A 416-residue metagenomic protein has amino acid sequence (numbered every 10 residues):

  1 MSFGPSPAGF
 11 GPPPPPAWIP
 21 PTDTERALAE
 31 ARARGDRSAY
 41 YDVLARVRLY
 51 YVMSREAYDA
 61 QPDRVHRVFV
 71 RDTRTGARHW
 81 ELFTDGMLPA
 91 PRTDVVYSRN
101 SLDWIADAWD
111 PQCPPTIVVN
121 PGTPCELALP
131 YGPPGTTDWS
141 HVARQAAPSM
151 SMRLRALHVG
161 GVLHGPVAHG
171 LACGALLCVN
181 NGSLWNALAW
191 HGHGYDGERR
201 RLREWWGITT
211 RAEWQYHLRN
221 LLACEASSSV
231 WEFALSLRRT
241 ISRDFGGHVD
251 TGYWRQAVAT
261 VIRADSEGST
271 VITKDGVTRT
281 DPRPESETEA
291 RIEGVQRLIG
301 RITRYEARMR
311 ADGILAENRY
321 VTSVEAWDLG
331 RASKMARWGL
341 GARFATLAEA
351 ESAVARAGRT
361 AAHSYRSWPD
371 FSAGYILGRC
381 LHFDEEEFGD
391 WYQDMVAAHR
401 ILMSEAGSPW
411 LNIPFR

Functional and structural regions predicted by a protein language model:
S2-A39, V68, D72, G76 (+4 more regions): Polar/charged low-complexity regulatory segments
Y41-L44, M53-R55, E81-L82, M87-R99: Extended, Lys/Arg-enriched charged tracts that mediate electrostatic binding to polyanionic substrates
R46-V47, Q112: Structured helix-beta-strand junction loops
L49-T84: Amphipathic, interaction-prone secondary-structure segments
